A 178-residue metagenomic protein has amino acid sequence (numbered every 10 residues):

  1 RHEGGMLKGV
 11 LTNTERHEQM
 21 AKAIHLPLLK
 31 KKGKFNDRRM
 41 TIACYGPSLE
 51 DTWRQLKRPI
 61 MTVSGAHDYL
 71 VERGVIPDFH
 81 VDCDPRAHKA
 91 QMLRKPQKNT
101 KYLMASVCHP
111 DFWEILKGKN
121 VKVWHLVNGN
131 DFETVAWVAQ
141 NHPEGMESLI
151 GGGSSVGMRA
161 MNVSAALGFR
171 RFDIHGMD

Functional and structural regions predicted by a protein language model:
R1-H25, K32-R38, K57-P59, H67-R170: Acidic/Gly/His-enriched mid-domain segments of enzyme catalytic cores or analogous surface patches that mediate
R39-G46, P59-T62: Short, hydrophobic/glycine-enriched beta-strand segments
Y45-S48, C108: Short glycine-rich anion-binding loops that position phosphate/pyrophosphate groups of nucleotides and phosphorylated
P47-Q55: N-terminal active-site wall of soluble small-molecule enzyme domains
D178: Catalytic metal-binding/acid-base residues of hydrolase active sites
